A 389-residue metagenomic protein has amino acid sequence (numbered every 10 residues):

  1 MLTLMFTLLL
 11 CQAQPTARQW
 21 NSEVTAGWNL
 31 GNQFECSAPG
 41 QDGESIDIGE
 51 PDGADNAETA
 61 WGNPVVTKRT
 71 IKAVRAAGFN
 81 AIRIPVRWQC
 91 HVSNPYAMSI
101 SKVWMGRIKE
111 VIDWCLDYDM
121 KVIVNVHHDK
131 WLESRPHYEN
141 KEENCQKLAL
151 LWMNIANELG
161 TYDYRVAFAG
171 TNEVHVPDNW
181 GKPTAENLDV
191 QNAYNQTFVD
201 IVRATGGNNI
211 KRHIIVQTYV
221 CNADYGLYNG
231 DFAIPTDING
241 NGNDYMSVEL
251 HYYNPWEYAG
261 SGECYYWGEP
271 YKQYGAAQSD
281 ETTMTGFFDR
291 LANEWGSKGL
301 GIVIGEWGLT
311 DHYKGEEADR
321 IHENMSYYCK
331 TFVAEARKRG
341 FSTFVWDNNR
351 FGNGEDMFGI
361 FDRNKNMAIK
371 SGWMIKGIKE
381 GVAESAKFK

Functional and structural regions predicted by a protein language model:
M1-L8: Bacterial N-terminal signal peptides
C11-A81: N-terminal carbohydrate-binding accessory modules
N32-C36, A81, R87-V92, H128-L132 (+5 more regions): Solvent-exposed loop/turn segments at secondary-structure junctions within structured extracellular/periplasmic domains
D55, W88-G106, D129-N144, V176-T184 (+2 more regions): Surface-exposed, active-site-proximal loop segments in enzymatic domains
A60-I82, V92, Y96-H128, L132-G170 (+1 more regions): An active-site-proximal structural segment forming one wall of the substrate-binding cleft that immediately precedes
V65-R87, R290-K298, V333-E335, R339-S342: Catalytic domains of carbohydrate-active enzymes, especially glycoside hydrolases
E142-D280, D289-T310, K338-F344: Active-site region of glycoside hydrolase catalytic domains
K314-K389: Aromatic-rich peripheral "rim/lid" segments of glycoside hydrolase catalytic domains that contact and position glycan
